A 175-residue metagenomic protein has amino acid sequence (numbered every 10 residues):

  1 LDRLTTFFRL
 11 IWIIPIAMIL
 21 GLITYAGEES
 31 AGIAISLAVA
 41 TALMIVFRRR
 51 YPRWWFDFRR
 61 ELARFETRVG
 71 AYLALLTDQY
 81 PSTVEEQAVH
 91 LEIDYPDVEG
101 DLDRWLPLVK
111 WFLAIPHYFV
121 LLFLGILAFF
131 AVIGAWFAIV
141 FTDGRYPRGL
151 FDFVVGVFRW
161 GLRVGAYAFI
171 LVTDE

Functional and structural regions predicted by a protein language model:
L1-E175: Membrane-proximal intrinsically disordered regions of secretory-pathway and membrane-system proteins
